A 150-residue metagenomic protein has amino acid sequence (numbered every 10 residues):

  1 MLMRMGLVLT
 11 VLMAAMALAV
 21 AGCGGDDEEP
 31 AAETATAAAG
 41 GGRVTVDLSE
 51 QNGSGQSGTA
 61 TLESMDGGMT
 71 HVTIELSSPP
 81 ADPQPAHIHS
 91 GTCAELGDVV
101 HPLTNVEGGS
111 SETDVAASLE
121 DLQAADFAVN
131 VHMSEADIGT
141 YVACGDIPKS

Functional and structural regions predicted by a protein language model:
M1-T10: Bacterial N-terminal signal peptides that target proteins for export
G6-L7, G24-S150: N-terminal leader/targeting pre-sequences
V11-M16: Hydrophobic helical h-region of N-terminal Sec-dependent signal peptides in bacterial secretory/periplasmic proteins
L18-G22: C-terminal motif of bacterial Sec signal peptides marking the signal peptidase cleavage site
